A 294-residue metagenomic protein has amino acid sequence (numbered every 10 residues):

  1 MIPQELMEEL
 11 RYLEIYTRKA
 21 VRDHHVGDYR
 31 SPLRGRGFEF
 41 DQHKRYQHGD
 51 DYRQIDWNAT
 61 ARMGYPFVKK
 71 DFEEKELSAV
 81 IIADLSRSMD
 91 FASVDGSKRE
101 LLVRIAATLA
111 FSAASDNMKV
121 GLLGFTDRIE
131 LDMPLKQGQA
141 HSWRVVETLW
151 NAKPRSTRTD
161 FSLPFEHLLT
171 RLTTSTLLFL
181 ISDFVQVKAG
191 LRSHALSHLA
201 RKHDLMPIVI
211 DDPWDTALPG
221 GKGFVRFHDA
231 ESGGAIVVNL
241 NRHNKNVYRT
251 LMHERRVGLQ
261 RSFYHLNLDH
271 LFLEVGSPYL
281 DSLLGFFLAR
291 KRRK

Functional and structural regions predicted by a protein language model:
M1-K136, L177-S182, V187, H198 (+2 more regions): An amphipathic, basic-hydrophobic helix/alpha-beta surface used to engage anionic, phosphate-rich ligands or surfaces
M1-P32, T170-T174, K188, H194-K294: Von Willebrand factor type A / integrin I
Y65-V68, P164-H167, R192-H194: A generic local structural motif
M89, S93, L149-K153, N267-H270: Short amphipathic alpha-helical interaction patches enriched in hydrophobic/aromatic residues with interspersed Lys/Arg
E100, R155-S162, Q186, T250-H253: Conserved phosphate-coordination/catalytic loops
I105, L163-H167, G258: Well-ordered alpha-helical segments embedded in enzymatic catalytic cores
D132-E147, Y264: Short, electropositive alpha-helical surface patch
H141-T176, G190, P213: Von Willebrand factor
